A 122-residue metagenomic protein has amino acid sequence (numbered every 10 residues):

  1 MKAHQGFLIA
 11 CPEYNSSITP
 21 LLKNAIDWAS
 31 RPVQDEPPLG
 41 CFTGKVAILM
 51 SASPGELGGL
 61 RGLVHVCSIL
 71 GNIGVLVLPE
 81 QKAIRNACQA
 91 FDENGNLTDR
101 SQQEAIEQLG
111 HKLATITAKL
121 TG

Functional and structural regions predicted by a protein language model:
M1-I73: Helix-loop-strand module that forms the ligand-binding subsite of alpha/beta enzymes
L76-G122: Glycine-rich phosphate/pyrophosphate-binding loop and the adjoining helix
